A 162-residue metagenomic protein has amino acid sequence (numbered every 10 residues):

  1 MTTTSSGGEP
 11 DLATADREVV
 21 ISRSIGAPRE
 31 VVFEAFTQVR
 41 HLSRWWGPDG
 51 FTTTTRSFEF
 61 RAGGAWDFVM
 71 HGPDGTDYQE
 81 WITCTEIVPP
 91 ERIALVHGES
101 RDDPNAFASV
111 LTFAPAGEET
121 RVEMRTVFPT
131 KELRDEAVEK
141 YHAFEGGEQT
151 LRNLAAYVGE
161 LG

Functional and structural regions predicted by a protein language model:
M1-S5, P129-G162: A conserved amphipathic terminal alpha-helix motif
M1-T52: Hydrophobic ligand-binding cavity/cleft-lining segments
V20-I21, R40-D77: Short beta-edge strand/loop motif at the mouth of beta-sheet-based domains
R23, T55-F58, E80-E86, H97 (+1 more regions): Hydrophobic/aromatic beta-strand elements that line small-molecule binding cavities or substrate pockets in beta-rich
R29-E30, F60-R61, T85-E91, T112-R121: A short, structured loop/turn motif at beta-sheet edges
V32, L42, W66-F68, C84 (+4 more regions): Hydrophobic pocket/interface hotspot
G63-G98: Helix-adjacent hinge/juxtasegments
V96-E145: Beta-strand/loop substructures that line and gate deep hydrophobic ligand-binding cavities in soluble
